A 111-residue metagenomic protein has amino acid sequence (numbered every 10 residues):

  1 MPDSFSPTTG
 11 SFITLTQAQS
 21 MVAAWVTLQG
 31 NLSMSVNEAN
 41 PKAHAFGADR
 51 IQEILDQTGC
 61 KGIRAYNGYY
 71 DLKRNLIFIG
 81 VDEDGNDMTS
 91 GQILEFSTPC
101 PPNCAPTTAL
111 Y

Functional and structural regions predicted by a protein language model:
M1-Y111: Detector for the mature cores of small, proteolytically processed and post-translationally modified peptide effectors
